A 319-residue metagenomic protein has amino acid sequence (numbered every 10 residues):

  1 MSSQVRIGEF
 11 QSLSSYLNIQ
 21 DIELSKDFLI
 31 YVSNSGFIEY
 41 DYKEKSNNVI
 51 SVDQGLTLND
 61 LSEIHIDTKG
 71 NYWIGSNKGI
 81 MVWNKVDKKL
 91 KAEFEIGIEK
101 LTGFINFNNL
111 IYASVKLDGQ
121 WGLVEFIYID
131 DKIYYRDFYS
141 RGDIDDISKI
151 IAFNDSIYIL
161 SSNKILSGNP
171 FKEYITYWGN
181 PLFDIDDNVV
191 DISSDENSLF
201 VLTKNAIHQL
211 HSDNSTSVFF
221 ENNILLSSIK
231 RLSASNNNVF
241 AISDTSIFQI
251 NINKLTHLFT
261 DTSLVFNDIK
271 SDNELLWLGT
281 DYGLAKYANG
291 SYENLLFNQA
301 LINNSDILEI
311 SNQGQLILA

Functional and structural regions predicted by a protein language model:
M1-A319: Carboxylate-rich, polar loop motifs that coordinate divalent cations or form catalytic acidic clusters
